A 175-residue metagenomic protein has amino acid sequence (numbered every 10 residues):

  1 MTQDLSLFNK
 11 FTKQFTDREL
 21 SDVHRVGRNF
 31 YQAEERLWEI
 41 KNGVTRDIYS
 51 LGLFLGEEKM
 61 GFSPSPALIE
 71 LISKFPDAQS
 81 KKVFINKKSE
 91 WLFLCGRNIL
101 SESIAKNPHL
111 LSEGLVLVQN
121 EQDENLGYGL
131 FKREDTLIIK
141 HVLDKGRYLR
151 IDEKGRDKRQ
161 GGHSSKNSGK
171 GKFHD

Functional and structural regions predicted by a protein language model:
M1-D175: Polybasic, low-complexity RNA-engagement segments
